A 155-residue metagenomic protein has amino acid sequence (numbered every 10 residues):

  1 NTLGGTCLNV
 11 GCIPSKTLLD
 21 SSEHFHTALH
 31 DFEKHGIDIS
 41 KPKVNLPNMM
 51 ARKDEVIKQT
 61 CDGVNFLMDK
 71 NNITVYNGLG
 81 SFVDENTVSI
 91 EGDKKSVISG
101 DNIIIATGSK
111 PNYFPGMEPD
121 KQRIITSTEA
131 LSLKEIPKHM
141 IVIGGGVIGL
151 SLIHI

Functional and structural regions predicted by a protein language model:
N1, G145-G146: Glycine-rich Rossmann-fold phosphate-binding loop(s) that bind the pyrophosphate of adenine dinucleotide cofactors
N1-I136: Glycine-rich flavin
K138-I143: Beta1/beta-strand and adjacent pyrophosphate-binding region of the FAD-binding site in flavoprotein oxidoreductases
G149-L150: N-terminal Rossmann-fold NAD(P) dinucleotide-binding loop
I153-I155: Conserved small/polar residues in nucleotide/adenosyl-binding loops
